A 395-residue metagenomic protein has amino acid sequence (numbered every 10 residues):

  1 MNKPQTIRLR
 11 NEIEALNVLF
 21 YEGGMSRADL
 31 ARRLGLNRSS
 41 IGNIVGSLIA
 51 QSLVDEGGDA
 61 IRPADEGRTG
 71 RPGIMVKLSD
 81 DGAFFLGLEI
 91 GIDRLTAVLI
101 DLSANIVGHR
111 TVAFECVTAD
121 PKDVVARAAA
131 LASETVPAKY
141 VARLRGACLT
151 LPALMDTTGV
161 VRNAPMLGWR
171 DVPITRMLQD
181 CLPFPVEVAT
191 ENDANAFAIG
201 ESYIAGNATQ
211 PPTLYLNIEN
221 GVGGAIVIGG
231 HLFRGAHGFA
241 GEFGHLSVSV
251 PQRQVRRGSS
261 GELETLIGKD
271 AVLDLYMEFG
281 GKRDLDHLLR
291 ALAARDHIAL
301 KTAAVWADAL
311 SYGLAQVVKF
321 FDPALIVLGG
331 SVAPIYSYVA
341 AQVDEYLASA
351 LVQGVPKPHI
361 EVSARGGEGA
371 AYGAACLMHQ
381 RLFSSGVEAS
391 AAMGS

Functional and structural regions predicted by a protein language model:
M1-G58, R62-T111, V117-R143, L182 (+2 more regions): ATP-binding/phosphotransfer module of carbohydrate and carboxylate kinases, centering on a glycine-rich
Y21-E22, I204, E219: Short helix-capping/turn signature of helix-turn-helix
M75, F85-E89, L144-C148, T213-N217 (+1 more regions): Short glycine-aspartate micro-motif
I100, V112, L167, G238-F239: Residue-level structural signal for beta-strand termini and adjacent loop
D101, D156, V227: Short, acidic, Ser/Thr-enriched surface-loop or helix-capping motifs
I106-P212, S337-S349: Glycine-rich phosphate-binding loop and adjoining helix at the ATP-binding site of ATP-dependent phosphoryl-transfer
P152-L154, N220-G221, V332-A333: Short glycine-rich anion-binding loops that position phosphate/pyrophosphate groups of nucleotides and phosphorylated
A208-I267: Glycine-rich phosphate-binding loop of actin/hexokinase-like ATP-binding domains
